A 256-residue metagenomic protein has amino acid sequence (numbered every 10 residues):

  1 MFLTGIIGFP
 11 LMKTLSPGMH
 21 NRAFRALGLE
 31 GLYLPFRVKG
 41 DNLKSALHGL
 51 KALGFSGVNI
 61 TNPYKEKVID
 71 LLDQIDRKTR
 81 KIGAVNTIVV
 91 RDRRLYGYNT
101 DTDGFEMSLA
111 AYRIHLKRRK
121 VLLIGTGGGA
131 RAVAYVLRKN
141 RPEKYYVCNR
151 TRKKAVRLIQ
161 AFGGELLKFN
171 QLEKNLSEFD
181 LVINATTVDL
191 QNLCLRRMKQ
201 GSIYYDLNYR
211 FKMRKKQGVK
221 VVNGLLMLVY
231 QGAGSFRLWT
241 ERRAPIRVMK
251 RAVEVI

Functional and structural regions predicted by a protein language model:
M1, K117-K120, G201: Phosphate-coordination loops involved in phosphoryl transfer and adenosine-cofactor binding
M1-Y112, F211-Q217: Phosphate/diphosphate ligand-binding glycine-rich loop within oxidoreductases
G8, G97-N99, L109-A110, I114 (+2 more regions): Glycine-rich adenosine-cofactor-binding loop
E30-L34, R94, K144, E165 (+2 more regions): Conserved beta-strand segments of alpha/beta enzyme cores
H48, Y135, V156, L195-R196: Alpha-helical segments flanking ligand/cofactor-binding loops in enzyme cores
R118, I203, L207-I256: Adenosine-phosphate binding glycine-rich loop
K154-E165: Short, conserved SAM-binding/catalytic segment of Class I S-adenosyl-L-methionine-dependent methyltransferases
G163-L228: Rossmann-like adenosine-cofactor binding region
